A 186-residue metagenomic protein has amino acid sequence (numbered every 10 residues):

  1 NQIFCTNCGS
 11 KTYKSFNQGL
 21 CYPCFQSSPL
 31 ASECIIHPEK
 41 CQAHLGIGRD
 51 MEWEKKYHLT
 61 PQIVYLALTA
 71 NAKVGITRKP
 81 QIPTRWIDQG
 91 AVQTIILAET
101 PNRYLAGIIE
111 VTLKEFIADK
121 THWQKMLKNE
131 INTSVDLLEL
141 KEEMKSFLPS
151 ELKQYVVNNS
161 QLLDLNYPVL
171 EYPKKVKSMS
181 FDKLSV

Functional and structural regions predicted by a protein language model:
N1-V186: Non-catalytic accessory segments flanking enzymatic or RNA/DNA-binding domains
